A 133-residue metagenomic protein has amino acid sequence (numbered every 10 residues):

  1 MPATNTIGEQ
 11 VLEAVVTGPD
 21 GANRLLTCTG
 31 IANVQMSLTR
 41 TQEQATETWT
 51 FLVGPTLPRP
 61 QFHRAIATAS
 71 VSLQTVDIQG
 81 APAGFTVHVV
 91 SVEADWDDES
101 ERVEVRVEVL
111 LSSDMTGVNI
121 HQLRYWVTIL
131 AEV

Functional and structural regions predicted by a protein language model:
M1-H63, E108-D114, V118-V133: Extracellular receptor-binding modules and their adjoining Ser/Thr/Gly/Asp/Asn-rich linkers
V16, V34, A67-V71, W96: Short stretches within intrinsically disordered, low-complexity N-terminal or propeptide regions
T56-P58, A69, V92, V103 (+1 more regions): Residue-level detector of solvent-exposed, low-hydrophobicity positions
F62-V76: Short, hydrophobic/proline-enriched secondary-structure or compact coil segments at domain edges
V76-T116: Acidic, glycine-rich flexible loop segments
